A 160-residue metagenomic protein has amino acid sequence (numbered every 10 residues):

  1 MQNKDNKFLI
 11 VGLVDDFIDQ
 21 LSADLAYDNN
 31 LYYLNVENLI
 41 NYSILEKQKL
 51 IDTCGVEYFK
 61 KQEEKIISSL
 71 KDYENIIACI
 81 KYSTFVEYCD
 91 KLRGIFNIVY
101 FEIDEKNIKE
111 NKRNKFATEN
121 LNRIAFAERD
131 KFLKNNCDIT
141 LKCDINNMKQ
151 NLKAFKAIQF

Functional and structural regions predicted by a protein language model:
N3-F8, E74: Pre-Walker A (Motif I) flank of P-loop NTPase domains
F8-A26: Glycine-rich phosphate-binding P-loop
Y32-K91: ATP-dependent small-molecule kinase phosphotransfer cores that center on conserved nucleotide phosphate-binding segments
S43-L45, N107-R113, N151-L152: Short, charged, surface-exposed secondary-structure boundary motifs
I76, N97-Y100, I139-L141: Short, well-ordered beta-strand core segments
K81-F85, D104-K106, N146: Short glycine-rich anion-binding loops that position phosphate/pyrophosphate groups of nucleotides and phosphorylated
I95-N135: A glycine- and Lys/Arg-enriched "phosphate-lid" helix/loop adjacent to the NTP-binding pocket of small-molecule kinases
N135-N151: Phosphate-binding beta-loop-alpha motif at adenosine-nucleotide cofactor sites
